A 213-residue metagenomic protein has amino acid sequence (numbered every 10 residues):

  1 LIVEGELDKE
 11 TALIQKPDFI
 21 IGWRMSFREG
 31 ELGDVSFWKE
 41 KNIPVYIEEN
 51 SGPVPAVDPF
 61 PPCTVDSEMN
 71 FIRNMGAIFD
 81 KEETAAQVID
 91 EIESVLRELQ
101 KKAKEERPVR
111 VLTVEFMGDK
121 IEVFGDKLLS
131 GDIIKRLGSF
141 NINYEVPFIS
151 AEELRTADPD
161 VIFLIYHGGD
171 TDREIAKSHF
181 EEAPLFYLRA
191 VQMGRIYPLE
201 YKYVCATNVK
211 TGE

Functional and structural regions predicted by a protein language model:
L1-R28, I142: A short, structured surface patch at a secondary-structure boundary
G5-E6, F27-E31, P61-E68, K81-A85 (+4 more regions): Solvent-exposed, acidic/flexible segments
K9, L13, P17, E31-K39 (+9 more regions): Extracytoplasmic/secreted envelope proteins and their assembly/folding machinery, especially bacterial periplasmic
F19-W23, V45-E48, R110-E115, N141-N143 (+2 more regions): Structural recognition of the beta-strand scaffold that forms the well-ordered cores of secreted hydrolase catalytic
F27-G33, I43-N74, R107-L129: Extracytoplasmic ligand-binding site segments that recognize negatively charged/polar headgroups
I47, F124-F148, Y197-P198: His/Asp/Glu-enriched short active-site or ligand-binding loop at hydrolase and phosphoryl-transfer sites
P62-A77, A86, L164-E213: Structured C-terminal subdomain patch of bacterial secreted/periplasmic proteins
I78-L137: Basic- and aromatic-lined ligand-binding clefts that recognize polyanionic substrates
